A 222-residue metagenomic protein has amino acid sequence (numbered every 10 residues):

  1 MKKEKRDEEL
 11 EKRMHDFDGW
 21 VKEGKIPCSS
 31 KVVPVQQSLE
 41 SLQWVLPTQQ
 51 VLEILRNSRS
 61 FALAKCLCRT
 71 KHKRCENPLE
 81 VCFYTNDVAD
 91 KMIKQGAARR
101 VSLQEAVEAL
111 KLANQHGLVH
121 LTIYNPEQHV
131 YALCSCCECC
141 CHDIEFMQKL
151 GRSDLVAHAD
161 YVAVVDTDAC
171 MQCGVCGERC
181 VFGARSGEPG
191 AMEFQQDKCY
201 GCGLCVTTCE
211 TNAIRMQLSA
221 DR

Functional and structural regions predicted by a protein language model:
M1-E145: Iron-sulfur-associated redox domains of electron-transfer enzymes in respiratory and anaerobic energy metabolism
A64-N77, Y131-I144, D168-F182, K198-T211: Local cysteine-cluster metal-coordination motifs and their immediate loop/turn environment, predominantly Fe-S cluster
T85-K94, C141-L155, M171, C209-S219: Short, Lys/Arg-enriched charge-dense amphipathic segments
L121-A132, L150-R179, G183-G201, R215-R222: Ferredoxin-like iron-sulfur electron-transfer modules
